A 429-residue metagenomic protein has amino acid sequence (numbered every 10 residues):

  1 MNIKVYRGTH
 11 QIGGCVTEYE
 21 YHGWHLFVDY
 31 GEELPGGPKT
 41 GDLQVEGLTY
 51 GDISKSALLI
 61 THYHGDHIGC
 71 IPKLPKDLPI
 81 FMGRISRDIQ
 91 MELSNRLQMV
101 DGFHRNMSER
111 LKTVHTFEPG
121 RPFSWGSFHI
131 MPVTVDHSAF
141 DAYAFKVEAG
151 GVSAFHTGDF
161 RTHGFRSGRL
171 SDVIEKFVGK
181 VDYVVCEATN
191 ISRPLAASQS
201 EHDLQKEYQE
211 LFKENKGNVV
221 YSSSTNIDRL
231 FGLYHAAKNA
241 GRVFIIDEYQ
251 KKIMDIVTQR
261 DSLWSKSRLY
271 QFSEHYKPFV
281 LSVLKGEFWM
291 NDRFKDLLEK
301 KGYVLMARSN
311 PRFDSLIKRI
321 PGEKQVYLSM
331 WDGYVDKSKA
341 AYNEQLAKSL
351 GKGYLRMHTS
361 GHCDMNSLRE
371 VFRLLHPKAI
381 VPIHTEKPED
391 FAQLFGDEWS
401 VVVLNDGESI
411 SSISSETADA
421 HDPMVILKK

Functional and structural regions predicted by a protein language model:
N2-L59, G65-D228, G232, N239 (+2 more regions): His/Asp/Glu-rich metal-coordinating catalytic cores of metallo-dependent phosphodiesterases/hydrolases acting on
Q11, N239, K277-K429: C-terminal regulatory/interaction regions
V16, I71, L93, R229-Y234 (+4 more regions): A short acidic (Asp/Glu
G36, D88-M91, R193, K251-I256 (+3 more regions): Short, charged/polar "capping" segments at the starts of alpha-helices and the immediately preceding loops
L78-D88, V185, V243-K252, Q271-F272 (+2 more regions): Short internal beta-strands
P79-M82, G102-M107, G241-I246, L269 (+2 more regions): Short hydrophobic/aromatic-enriched beta-strand-loop microsegments
L93-F103, I256-W264, K339-K348, F391-E398: Short, aromatic/basic amphipathic alpha-helical patches
R193-I320, Y327: Hard-cation-handling environments
